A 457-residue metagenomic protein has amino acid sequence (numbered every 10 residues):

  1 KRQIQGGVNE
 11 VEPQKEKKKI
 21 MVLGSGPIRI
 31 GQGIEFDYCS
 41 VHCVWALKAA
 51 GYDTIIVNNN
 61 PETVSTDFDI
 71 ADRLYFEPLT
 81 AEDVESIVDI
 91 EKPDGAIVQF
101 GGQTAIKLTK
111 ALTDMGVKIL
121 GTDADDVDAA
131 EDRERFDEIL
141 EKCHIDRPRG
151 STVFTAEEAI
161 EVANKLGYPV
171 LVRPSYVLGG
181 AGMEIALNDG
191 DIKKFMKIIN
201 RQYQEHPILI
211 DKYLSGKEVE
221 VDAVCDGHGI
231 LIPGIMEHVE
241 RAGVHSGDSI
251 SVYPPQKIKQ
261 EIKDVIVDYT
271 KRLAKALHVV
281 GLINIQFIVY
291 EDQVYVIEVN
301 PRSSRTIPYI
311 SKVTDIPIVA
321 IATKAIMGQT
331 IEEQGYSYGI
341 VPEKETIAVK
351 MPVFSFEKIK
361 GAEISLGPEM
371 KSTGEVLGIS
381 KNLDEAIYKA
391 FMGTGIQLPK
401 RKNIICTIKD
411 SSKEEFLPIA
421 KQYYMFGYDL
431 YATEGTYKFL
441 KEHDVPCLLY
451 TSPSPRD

Functional and structural regions predicted by a protein language model:
K1, G6, E12-K18, L23-S25 (+9 more regions): ATP-dependent carboxylate activation and anion-phosphoryl transfer catalytic cores that bind Mg-ATP to form
C43-K48, V88, T113, I419-M425: Surface-exposed amphipathic alpha-helices with a cationic face
Y52-N59, Y428-G435, F439: Short internal beta-strands
N59-I70, R133-I139, F439-D444: Active-site-proximal loop->helix
A96-Q99: Short glycine-rich phosphate-binding loop at a beta-alpha junction
T113, T122-M183, H443-L449: A conserved helix-loop-beta module that forms one wall/lid of the active-site cleft in ATP-utilizing catalytic domains
I396, I408-S412: Glycine- and Gly-Pro-enriched alpha-helical subdomains that act as flexible, kink-prone "lid/hinge" or packing modules
Y450-D457: Conserved small/polar residues in nucleotide/adenosyl-binding loops
